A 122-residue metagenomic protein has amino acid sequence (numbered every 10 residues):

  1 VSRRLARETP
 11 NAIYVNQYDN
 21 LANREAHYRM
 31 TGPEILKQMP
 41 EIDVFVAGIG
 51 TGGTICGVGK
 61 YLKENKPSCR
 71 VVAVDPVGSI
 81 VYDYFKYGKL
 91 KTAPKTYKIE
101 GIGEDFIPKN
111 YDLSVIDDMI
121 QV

Functional and structural regions predicted by a protein language model:
V1, D19-I120: Glycine-rich phosphate/pyrophosphate-binding loop at beta-loop-alpha junctions
V1-T9: PLP-dependent aminotransferase-class I/II
P10-A12, C69: A structural micro-motif
Y14-Y18: Short beta-strands and strand-loop turn motifs
